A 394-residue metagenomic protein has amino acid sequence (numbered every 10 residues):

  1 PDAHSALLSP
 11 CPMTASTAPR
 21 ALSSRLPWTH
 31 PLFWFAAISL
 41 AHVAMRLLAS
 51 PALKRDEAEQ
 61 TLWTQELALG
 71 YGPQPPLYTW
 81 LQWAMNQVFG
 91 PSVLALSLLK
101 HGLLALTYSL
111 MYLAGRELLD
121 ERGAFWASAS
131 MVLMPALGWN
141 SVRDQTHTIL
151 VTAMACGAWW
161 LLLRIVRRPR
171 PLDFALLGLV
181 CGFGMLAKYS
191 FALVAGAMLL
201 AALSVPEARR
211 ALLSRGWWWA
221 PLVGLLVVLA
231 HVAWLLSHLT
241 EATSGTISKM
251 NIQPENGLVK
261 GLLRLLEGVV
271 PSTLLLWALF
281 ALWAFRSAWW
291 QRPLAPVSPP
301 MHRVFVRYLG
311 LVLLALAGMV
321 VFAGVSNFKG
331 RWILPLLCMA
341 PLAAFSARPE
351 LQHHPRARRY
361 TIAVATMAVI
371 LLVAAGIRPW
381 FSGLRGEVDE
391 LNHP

Functional and structural regions predicted by a protein language model:
F35-I38, A127-A136, C181, M185 (+1 more regions): Short helix- or helix-capping micro-motifs that position conserved polar/aromatic residues at function-defining sites
M45-T61, G70-Q82, G90-A95, L239 (+1 more regions): Extracytoplasmic catalytic/substrate-binding loops of multi-pass membrane glycan-assembly enzymes
L67, P299, R303, G324-Y360: Hydrophobic/aromatic-rich transmembrane helices and adjacent perimembrane loops
L98-L119, C156-L161: Transmembrane-helix motifs of polytopic, lipid-linked glycan transferases
N140-L150: Short acidic/glycine- and proline-prone juxtamembrane loop motifs at membrane-interface regions of multi-pass membrane
A158-L176: Membrane-interface transmembrane helices that cradle and orient dolichyl/undecaprenyl
F183, A195-H302, V312: Transmembrane-lumen/periplasm boundary regions of multi-pass, lipid-linked membrane glycan transferases
A323-G330, Q352-P394: Membrane-proximal, lumen/periplasm-facing interface regions of secretory-pathway glyco- and lipid-modifying enzymes
